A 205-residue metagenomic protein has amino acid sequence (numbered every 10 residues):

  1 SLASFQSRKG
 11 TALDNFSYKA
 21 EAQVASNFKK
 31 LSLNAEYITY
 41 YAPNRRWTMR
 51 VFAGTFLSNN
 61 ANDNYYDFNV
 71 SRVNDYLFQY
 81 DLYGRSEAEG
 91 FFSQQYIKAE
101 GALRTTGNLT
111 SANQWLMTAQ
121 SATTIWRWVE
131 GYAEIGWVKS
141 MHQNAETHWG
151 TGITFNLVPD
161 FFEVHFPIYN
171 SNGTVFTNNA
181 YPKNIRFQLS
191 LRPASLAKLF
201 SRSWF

Functional and structural regions predicted by a protein language model:
S1-T124, M141: C-terminal outer-membrane beta-barrel translocator/porin domains of Gram-negative envelope proteins and their
R46-T48, W128-E130, F161-E163: Membrane-spanning beta-strand positions in outer-membrane beta-barrel proteins
F52-G54, Y132-E134, N156, H165-P167: Generic beta-strand/beta-sheet core signal
Y65-R72, E146-H148, Y181-R186: Flexible, surface-exposed loop regions and adjacent strand-edge segments of Gram-negative outer-membrane beta-barrel
M117-A122, I135, T151-N156: Conserved C-terminal beta-signal and adjacent last beta-strands/turns of outer-membrane beta-barrel proteins
R127-V129, A133-K139: Long, low-hydrophobicity, solvent-exposed regions enriched in small/turn-prone and acidic residues
E146-F176: Strand-loop-strand
F155-F161, Y181-F205: Outer-membrane beta-barrel "beta-signal"
